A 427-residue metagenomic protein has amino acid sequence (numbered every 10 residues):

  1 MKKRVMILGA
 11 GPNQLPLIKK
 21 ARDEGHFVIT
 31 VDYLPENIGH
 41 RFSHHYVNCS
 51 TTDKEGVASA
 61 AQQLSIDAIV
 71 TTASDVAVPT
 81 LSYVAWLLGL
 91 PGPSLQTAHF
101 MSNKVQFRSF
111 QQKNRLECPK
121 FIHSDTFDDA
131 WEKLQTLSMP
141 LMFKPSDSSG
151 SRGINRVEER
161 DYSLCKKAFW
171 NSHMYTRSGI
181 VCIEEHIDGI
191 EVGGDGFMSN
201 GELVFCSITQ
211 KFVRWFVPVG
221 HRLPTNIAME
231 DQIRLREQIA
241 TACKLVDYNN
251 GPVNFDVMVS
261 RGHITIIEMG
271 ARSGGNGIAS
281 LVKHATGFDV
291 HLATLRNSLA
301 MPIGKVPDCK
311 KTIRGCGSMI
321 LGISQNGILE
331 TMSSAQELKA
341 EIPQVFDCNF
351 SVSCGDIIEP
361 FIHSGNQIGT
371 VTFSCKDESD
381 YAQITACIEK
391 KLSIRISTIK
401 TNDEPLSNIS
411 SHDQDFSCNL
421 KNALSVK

Functional and structural regions predicted by a protein language model:
M1-T97, D128, M301, S351-N366 (+2 more regions): ATP-binding N-terminal substructure of ATP-dependent carboxylate-amine bond-forming enzymes
G56, A130, Y162-K167, N326-M332 (+1 more regions): Short, conserved charged micro-motifs
N103-V181, N200-E202, L223-T241, C387-K391 (+1 more regions): Active-site nucleotide/adenylate-binding loops and adjacent lid/helix of ATP-dependent enzymes
I154-I264, S273, A285: Internal nucleotide-binding/catalytic subdomain
N155, E185, K283, Q367-C375: Short, well-ordered beta-strand elements within core beta-sheets of diverse protein domains
V157-E159, G196, L321-Q325, V371-D377: Short beta-strand-to-loop capping motifs
R234-F255, S260, G270-E330: Active-site "cap" helix and flanking loop/linker of ATP-utilizing ligase/carboxylase catalytic domains
L321-C354: Glycine-rich active-site loop/lid that clamps phosphate-bearing ligands
